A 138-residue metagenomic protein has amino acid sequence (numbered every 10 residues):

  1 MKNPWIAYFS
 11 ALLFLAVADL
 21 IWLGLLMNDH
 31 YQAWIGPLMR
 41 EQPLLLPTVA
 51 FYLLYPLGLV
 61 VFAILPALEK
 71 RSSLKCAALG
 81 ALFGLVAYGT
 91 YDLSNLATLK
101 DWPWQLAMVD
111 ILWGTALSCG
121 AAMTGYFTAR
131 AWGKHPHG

Functional and structural regions predicted by a protein language model:
M1-G138: Juxtamembrane/disordered regions of integral membrane proteins
